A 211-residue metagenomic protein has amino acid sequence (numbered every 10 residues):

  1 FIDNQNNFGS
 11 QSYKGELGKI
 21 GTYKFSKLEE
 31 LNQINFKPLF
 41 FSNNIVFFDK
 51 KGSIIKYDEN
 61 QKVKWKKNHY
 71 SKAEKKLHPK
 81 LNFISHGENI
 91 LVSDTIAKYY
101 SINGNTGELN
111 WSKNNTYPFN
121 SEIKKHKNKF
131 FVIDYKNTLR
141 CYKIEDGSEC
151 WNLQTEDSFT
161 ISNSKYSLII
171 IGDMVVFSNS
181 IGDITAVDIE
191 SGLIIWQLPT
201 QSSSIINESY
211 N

Functional and structural regions predicted by a protein language model:
F1-I34, D58, K62-K75, E108-N115 (+2 more regions): Aromatic (tryptophan-biased) beta-strands that constitute blades/sheets of beta-rich domains
L31-K51, K76-K98, K113, Y117-L139 (+3 more regions): Repeat-blade elements of multi-bladed beta-propeller folds
K56-Y57, S101, C141, A186: Conserved blade-register residue in beta-propeller folds
D58-E59, G104, I144, I189: Inter-blade boundary loops/turns of WD-repeat beta-propellers
K98, G107-E108: A structural signal for beta-strand and strand-to-loop patches characteristic of beta-rich domains
D183-D188, Q197-P199: Surface loops at the rim/top face of extracytoplasmic beta-rich domains
